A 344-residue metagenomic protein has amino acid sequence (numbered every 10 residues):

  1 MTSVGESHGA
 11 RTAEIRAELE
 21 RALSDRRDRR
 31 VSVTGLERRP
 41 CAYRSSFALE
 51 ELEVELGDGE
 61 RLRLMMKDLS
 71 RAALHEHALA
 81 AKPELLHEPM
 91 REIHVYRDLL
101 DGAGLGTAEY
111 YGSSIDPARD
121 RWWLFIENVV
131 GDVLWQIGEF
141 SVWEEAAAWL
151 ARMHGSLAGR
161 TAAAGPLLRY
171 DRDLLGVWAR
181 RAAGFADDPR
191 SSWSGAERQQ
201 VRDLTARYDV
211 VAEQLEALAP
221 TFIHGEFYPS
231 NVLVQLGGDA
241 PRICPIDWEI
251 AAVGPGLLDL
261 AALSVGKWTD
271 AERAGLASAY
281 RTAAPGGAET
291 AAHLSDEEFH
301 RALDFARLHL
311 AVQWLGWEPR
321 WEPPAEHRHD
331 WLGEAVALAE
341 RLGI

Functional and structural regions predicted by a protein language model:
M1-D120, Q235-I243: Conserved NTP-binding catalytic cores of kinases and kinase-like/nucleotidyltransferase enzymes across multiple kinase
G5-A10, W122, G165-E213: Active-site catalytic-loop/activation-segment of kinase and kinase-like phosphoryl-transfer enzymes
Y43-E55, M65, Y208-L258: Active-site acidic catalytic loop and adjacent metal/ATP-binding pocket of ATP-dependent phosphoryl transfer enzymes
H94, V253-E289, R307-H327, G333-R341: Active-site activation/catalytic loop segments of kinase-like enzymes and analogous catalytic loops in related
L100, H154-A158, A284: Protein kinase-like catalytic domain
G112-E145: Conserved structural core of kinase catalytic domains
D132-R169: Conserved kinase catalytic-core helix
A291-R307: All-alpha amphipathic helical-bundle segments outside canonical DNA-binding/catalytic cores that form hydrophobic
